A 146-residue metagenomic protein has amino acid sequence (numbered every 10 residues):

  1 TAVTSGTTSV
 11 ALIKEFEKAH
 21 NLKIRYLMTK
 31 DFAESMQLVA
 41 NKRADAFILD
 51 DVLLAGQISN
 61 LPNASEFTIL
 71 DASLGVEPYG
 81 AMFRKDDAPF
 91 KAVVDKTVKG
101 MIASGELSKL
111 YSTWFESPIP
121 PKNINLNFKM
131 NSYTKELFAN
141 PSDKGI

Functional and structural regions predicted by a protein language model:
T1-E34, D51-A55: Bilobed "Venus flytrap"/periplasmic-binding protein-like clamshell domains and structurally analogous long
A2-G6, M28-F32, F47, R84-D87 (+3 more regions): Solvent-exposed, acidic/flexible segments
V3, A40-A44, K96: Second-shell loop/turn segments in exported
T8-E17, S65-E66, K99-G145: Ligand-binding clefts/hinges and TM-proximal coupling segments of bilobed small-molecule sensing domains
A11-E17, L38-N41, D45-G75: A ligand-binding cleft/hinge motif common to bilobed small-molecule-binding domains
K14, A55, K91-D95, S108: Generic alpha-helical structural signal
D51, S59-D95, S117-N140: Periplasmic-binding protein-like
